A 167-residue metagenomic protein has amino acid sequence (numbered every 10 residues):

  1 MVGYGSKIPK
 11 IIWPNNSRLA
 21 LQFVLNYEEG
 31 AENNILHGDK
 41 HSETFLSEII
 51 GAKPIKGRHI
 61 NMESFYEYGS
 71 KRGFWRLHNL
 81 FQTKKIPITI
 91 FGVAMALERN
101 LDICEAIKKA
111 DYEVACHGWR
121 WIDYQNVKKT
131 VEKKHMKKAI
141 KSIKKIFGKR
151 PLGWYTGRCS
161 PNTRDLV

Functional and structural regions predicted by a protein language model:
M1-V167: Catalytic alpha-helical scaffold of carbohydrate-active enzymes acting on polysaccharides/glycoconjugates
